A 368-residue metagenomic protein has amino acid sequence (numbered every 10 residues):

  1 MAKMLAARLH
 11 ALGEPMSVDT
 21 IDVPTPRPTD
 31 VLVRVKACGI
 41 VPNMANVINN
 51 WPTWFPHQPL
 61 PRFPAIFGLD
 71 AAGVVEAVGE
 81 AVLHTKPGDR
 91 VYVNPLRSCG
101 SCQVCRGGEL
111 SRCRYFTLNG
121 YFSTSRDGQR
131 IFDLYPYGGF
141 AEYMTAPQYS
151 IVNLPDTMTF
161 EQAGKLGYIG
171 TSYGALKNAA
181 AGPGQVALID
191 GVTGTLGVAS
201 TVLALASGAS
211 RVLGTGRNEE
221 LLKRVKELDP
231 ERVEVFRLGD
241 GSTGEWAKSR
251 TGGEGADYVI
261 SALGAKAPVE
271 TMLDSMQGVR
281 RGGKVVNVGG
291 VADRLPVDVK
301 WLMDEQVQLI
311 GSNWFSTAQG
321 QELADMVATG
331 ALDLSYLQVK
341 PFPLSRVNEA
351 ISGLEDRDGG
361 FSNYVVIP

Functional and structural regions predicted by a protein language model:
M1-A72, G138, E142-A146, R237 (+1 more regions): Short N-terminal strand-loop motif that marks the start of NAD(P)H/FAD-dependent oxidoreductase cofactor-binding domains
A2-M4, S242, V269, L273-D274 (+1 more regions): C-terminal hydrophobic helical "lid"/dimerization subdomain of Rossmann-like NAD(P)H-dependent oxidoreductases
P24-G39, T53-R106, S111, P155-T157: Glycine-rich beta-strand-centered segment in the early N-terminal region that forms part of a ligand/cofactor-binding
V91, Y149-I151, P155-D240, E245: Mid-domain Rossmann-like dinucleotide-binding core that forms the NAD(H)/NADP(H) cofactor-binding site
C99-G191: NAD(P)H dinucleotide-binding glycine-rich loop of Rossmann-like/cofactor-binding domains, especially the beta1-alpha1
A179-A180, T193, L205-L213, L222-Q308: Glycine-rich cofactor phosphate-binding loops and adjacent beta1-alpha1 units of small-molecule cofactor enzyme domains
R217-N218, V291, F315: Residues in the short beta-alpha loop(s) of Rossmann-like NAD(P)-binding domains
G283-V286, V297-L337: Rossmann-fold dehydrogenase core element
